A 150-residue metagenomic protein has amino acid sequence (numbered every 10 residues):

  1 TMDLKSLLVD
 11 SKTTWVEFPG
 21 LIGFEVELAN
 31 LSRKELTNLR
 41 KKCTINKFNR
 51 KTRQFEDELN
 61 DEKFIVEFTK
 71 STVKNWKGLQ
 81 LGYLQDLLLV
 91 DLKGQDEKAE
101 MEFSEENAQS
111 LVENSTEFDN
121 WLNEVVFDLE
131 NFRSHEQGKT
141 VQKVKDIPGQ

Functional and structural regions predicted by a protein language model:
T1-K12: Extended acidic low-complexity intrinsically disordered regions
K12-L21: Short acidic-hydrophobic surface loop/beta-edge motif
I22-Q150: Short, surface-exposed, charged amphipathic helix/loop patches that serve as local interaction elements
